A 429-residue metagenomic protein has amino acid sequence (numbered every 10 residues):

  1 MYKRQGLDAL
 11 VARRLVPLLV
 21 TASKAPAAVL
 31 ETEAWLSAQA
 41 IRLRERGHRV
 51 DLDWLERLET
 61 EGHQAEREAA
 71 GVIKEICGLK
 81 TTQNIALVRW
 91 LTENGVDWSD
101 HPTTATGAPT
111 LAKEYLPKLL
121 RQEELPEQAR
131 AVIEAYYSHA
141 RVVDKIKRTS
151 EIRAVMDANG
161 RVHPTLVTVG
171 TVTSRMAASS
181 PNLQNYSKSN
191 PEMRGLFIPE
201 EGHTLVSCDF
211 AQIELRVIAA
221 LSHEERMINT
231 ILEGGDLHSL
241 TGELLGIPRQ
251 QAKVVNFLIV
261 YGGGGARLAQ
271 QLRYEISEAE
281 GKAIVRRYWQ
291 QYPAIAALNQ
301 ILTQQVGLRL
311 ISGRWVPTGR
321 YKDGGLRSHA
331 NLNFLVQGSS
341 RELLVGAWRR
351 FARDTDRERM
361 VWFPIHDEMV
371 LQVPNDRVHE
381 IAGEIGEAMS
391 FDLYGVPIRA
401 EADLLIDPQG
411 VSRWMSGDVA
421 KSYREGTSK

Functional and structural regions predicted by a protein language model:
K3-S189, I198, G202-T204, A211-E214 (+4 more regions): Conserved "right-hand" nucleotidyltransferase catalytic core of DNA-directed polymerases
D8, E214, G234, H238 (+2 more regions): Hydrophobic (often cysteine-bearing) scaffold residues that line and stabilize catalytic clefts of nucleotide/cofactor
R13, R46, E59-I85, Y288-Q300 (+1 more regions): Polymerase palm active-site segment centered on the conserved acidic dipeptide of motif C
I41, E45, V96-W98, P109 (+5 more regions): Conserved catalytic core of nucleic-acid polymerases
R89-G95, A211-R226, N375-V378: Short active-site loop/helix that positions an aromatic residue
S174, D209, G242, L268: Conserved hydrophobic/aromatic pocket- or pore-lining residues that grip, position, or stack substrates in active sites
S207, E214-L244, T318-Y321: Metal-dependent catalytic core segments for phosphate chemistry
V370-P374: Short hydrophobic/aromatic beta-strand micro-patches that form the beta-sheet surface supporting nucleotide- or nucleic
